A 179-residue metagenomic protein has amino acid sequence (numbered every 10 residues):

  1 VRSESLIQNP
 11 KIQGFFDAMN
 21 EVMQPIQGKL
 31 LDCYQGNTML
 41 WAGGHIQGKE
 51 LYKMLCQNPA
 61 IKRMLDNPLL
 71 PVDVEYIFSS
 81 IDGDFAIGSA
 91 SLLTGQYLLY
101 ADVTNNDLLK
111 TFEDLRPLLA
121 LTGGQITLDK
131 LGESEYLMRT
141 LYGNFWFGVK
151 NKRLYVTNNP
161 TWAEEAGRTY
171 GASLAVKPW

Functional and structural regions predicted by a protein language model:
V1-W179: Signature of soluble extracytoplasmic/periplasmic domains of secreted precursors and cell-surface proteins
